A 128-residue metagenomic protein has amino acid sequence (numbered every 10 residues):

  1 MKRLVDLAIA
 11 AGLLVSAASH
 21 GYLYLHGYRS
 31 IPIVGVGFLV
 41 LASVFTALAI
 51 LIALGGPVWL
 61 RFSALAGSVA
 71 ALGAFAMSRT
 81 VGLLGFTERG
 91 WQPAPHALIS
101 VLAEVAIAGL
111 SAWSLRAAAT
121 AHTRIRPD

Functional and structural regions predicted by a protein language model:
M1-D128: Membrane-interface extramembranous regions
